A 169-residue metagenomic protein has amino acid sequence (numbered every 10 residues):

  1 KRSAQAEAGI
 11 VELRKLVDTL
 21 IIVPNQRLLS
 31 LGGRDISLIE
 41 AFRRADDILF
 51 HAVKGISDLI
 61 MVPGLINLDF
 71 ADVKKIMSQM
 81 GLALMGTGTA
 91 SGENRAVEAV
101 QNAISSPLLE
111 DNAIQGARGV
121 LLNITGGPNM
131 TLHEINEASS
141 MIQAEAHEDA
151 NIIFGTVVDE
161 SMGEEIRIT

Functional and structural regions predicted by a protein language model:
K1-T169: Tubulin/FtsZ superfamily GTPase core signature
